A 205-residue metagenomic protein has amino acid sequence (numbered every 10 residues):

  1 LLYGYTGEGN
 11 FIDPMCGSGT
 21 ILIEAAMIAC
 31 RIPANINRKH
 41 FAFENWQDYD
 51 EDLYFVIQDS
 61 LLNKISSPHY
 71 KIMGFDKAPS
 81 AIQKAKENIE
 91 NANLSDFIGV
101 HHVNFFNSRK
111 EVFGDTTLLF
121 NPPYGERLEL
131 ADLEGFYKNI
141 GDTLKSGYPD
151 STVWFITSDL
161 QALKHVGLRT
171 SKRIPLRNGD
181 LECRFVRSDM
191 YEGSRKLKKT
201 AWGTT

Functional and structural regions predicted by a protein language model:
L1-R109, E126: Conserved S-adenosyl-L-methionine
V103-T204: C-terminal catalytic and target-recognition region of SAM-dependent MTase-like enzymes, primarily methyltransferases
